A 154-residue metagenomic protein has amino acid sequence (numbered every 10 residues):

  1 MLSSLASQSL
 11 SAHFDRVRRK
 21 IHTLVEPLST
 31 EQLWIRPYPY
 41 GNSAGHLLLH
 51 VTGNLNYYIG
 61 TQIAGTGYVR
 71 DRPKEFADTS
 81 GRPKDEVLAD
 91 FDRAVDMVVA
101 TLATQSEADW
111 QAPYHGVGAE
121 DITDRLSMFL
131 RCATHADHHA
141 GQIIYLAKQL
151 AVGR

Functional and structural regions predicted by a protein language model:
M1-A6: Short, contiguous pre-domain boundary segments
S7, S11-D15, H22, Q32-E75 (+1 more regions): Short, contiguous alpha-helical
F14, R18, V25, F91 (+1 more regions): Hydrophobic alpha-helical core bundles mediating ligand binding, dimerization, or RNAP-core interactions
I21-T23, P27-L28, P83: Residue-level detection of beta-strand scaffold positions
P27-W34, T101-Q111, A147-R154: Surface-exposed helix-capping loop/turn segments at secondary-structure junctions
T79-P113, D124-A136: Acidic/histidine-rich alpha-helical segments that form the ligand environment of transition-metal centers
